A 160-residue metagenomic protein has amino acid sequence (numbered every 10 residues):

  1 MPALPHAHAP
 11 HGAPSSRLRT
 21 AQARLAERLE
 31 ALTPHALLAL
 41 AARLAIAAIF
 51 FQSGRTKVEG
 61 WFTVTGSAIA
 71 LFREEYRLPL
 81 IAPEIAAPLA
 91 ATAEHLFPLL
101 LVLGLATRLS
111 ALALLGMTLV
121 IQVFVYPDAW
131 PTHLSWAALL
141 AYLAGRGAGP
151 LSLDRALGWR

Functional and structural regions predicted by a protein language model:
M1-S67, L78-L96, L100-R160: Extended, low-polarity transmembrane helix blocks
F72-R73: Interfacial juxtamembrane loops and adjacent helix segments that form the catalytic/substrate-binding surfaces
